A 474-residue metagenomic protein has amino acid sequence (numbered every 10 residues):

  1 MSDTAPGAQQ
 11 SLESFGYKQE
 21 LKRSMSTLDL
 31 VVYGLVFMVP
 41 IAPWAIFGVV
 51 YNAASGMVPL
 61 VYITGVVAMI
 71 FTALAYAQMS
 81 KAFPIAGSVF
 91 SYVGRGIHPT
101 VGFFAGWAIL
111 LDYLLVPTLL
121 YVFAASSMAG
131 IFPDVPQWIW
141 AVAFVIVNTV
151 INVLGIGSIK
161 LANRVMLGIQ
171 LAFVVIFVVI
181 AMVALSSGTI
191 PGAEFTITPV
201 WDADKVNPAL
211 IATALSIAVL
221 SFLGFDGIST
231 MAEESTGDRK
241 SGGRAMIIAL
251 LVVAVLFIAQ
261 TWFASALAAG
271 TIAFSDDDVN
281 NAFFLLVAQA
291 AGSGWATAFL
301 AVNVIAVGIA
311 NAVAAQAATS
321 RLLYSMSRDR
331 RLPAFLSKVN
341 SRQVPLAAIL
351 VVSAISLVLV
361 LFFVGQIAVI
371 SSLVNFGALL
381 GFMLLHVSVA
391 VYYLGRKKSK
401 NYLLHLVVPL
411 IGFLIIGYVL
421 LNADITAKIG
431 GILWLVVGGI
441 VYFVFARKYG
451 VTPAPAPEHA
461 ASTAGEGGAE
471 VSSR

Functional and structural regions predicted by a protein language model:
M1-I46, N52-M57, M69-L74, A86 (+4 more regions): Membrane-interface "cap" regions at the ends of multi-pass membrane proteins
P43-W140, F144, A249-V252, I258-A259 (+2 more regions): Extracellular loop-to-transmembrane helix junctions
G48-P59, F123-W138, G157-L167, F299-A306 (+3 more regions): Transmembrane helix-loop boundary segments of multi-pass membrane transporters
V58-P59, P136, V165-T297, A301: Helix-loop-helix junctions that connect adjacent transmembrane segments in multi-pass membrane transporters
I85, A108-Y121, I217, F222 (+3 more regions): Membrane-helix boundary/coupling elements in multi-pass transport proteins
S91, H98, A129-G130, A245-V313 (+1 more regions): TM-loop-TM module centered on a large, flexible mid-protein loop between adjacent transmembrane helices in multi-pass
W138-F195, M246-L251, V374-L384, L404 (+2 more regions): Membrane-interface loop-to-helix entry segments
V374, A378, L403-R474: A generic transmembrane alpha-helix motif of multi-pass inner-membrane proteins
